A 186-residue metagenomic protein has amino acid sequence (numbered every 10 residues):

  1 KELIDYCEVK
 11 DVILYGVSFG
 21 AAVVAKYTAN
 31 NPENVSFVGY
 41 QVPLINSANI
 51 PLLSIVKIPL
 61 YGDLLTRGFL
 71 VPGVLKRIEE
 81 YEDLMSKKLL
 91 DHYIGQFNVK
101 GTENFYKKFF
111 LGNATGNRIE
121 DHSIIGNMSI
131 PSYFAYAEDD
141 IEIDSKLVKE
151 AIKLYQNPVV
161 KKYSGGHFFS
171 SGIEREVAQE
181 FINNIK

Functional and structural regions predicted by a protein language model:
K1-V12: Conserved acidic catalytic loop of the alpha/beta-hydrolase fold
G16-V24: Gly/Ala-rich beta-loop-alpha elbow adjacent to hydrolase catalytic centers
A29, F37-L64: Flexible "cap/lid" loop of the alpha/beta hydrolase fold
A48-P51, G68-G126: Conserved alpha/beta-hydrolase catalytic His-Asp/Glu region
D121, I130, D144-A151: Short alpha-helix in the alpha/beta-hydrolase fold that links the catalytic acid
M128, F134-Y136: Short beta-strand/loop motif that positions the catalytic acidic residue of the alpha/beta-hydrolase fold
E138-I143, F168: Acidic catalytic loop of the alpha/beta-hydrolase fold
G165-E176: Catalytic histidine-centered segment of alpha/beta-hydrolase-like enzymes
